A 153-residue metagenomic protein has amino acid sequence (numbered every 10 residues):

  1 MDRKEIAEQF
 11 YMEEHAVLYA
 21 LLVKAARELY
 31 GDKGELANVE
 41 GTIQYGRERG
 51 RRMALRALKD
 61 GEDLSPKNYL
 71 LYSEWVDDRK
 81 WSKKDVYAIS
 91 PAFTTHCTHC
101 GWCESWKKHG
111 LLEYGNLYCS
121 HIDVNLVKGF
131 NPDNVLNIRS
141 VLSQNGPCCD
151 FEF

Functional and structural regions predicted by a protein language model:
M1-F93, G101-Y118, G129, N134-C148: N-terminal accessory segment detector
